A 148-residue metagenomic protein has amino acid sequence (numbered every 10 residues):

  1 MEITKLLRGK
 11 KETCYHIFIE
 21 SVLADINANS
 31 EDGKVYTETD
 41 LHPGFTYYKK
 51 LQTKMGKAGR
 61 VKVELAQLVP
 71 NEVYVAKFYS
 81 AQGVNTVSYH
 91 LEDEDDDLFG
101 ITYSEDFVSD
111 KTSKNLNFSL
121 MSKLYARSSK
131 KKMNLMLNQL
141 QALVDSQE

Functional and structural regions predicted by a protein language model:
M1-H42: Hydrophobic ligand-binding cavity/cleft-lining segments
M1-L6, T46, R60, V73 (+2 more regions): Intrinsic-disorder/low-complexity, polar/charged segments enriched in Ser/Thr/Lys/Arg/Asp/Glu/Gln
T4-R8, E64, H90: Generic structural detector for well-ordered beta-strands
T13, S128-K131, L135: A non-catalytic, amphipathic alpha-helix used as a structural packing/dimerization or gating element in enzyme scaffolds
T13-F18, L65, A76, I101-Y103 (+1 more regions): Hydrophobic pocket/interface hotspot
D25, K49, A76, Y103-E105: Polar/charged side chains located within well-ordered beta-strands of beta-rich proteins
V35-Q82, L135-Q139, L143-E148: Glycine-rich portal/gate segments that line the openings of hydrophobic small-molecule binding cavities
Y79-K131: Beta-strand/loop substructures that line and gate deep hydrophobic ligand-binding cavities in soluble
